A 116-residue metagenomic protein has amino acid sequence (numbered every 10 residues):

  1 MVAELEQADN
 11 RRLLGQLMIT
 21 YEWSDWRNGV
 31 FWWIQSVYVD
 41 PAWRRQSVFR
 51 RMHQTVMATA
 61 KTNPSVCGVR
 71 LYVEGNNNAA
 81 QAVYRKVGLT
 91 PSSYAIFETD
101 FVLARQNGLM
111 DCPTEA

Functional and structural regions predicted by a protein language model:
M1-G29, Q35, D40, H53 (+1 more regions): Acetyl-CoA-dependent GNAT
V2, I96, G108: Conserved beta-strand positions that form and line the central face of beta-propeller blades
N10-L14, C67-V69, A116: Glycine-rich, flexible loop segments associated with nucleotide phosphate handling
W32, A104-Q106: Short secondary-structure transition/capping segments
I34, V69-V73: Conserved hydrophobic beta-strand within the GNAT/NAT acetyltransferase core sheet that lines the active-site cleft
P41, R45: Glycine-rich ATP-lid loops
Q46, R50-Q54, T62, C67 (+3 more regions): Conserved active-site alpha-helix within GNAT-family acetyltransferase domains
G108-A116: Eukaryotic N-terminal low-complexity, Ser/Thr- and Lys/Arg-rich leader segments that predominantly function as
